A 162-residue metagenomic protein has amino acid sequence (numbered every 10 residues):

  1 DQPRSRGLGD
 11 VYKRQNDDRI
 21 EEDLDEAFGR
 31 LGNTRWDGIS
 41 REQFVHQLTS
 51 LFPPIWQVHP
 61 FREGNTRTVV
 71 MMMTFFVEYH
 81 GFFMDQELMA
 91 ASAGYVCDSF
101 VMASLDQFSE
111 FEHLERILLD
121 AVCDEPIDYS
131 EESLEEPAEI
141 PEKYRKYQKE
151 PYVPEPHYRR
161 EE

Functional and structural regions predicted by a protein language model:
D1-Y12: Single conserved hydrophobic/aromatic residue that forms the stacking wall/gate of nucleotide- or nucleobase-binding
L8, E161-E162: Small/flexible residues
K13-E161: Phosphate/pyrophosphate-binding active-site loops
